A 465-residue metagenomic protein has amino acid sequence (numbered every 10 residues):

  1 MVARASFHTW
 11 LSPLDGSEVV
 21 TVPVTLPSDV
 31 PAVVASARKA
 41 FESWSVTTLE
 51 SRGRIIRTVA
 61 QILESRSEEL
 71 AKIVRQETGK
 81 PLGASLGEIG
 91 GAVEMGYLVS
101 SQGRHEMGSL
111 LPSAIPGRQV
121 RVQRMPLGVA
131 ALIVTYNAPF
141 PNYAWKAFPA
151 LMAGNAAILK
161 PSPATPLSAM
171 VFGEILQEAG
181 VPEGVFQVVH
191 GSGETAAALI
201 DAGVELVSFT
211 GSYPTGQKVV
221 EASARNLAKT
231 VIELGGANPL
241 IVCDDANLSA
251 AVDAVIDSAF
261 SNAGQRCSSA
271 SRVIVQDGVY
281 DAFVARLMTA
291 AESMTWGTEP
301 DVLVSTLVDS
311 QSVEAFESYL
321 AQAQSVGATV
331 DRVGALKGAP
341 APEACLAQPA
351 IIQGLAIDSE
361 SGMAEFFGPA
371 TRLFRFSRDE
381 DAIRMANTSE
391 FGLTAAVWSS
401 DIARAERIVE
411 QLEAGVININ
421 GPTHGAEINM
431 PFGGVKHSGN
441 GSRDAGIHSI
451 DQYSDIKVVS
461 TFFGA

Functional and structural regions predicted by a protein language model:
M1-R118: N-terminal Rossmann-like NAD(P)+-binding subdomain of aldehyde/semialdehyde dehydrogenases
A5-H8, A270, L393: Short loop/turn microsegments at loop-to-beta-strand junctions
G16, R52, V74, G96 (+9 more regions): Residue-level signal for inorganic ion chemistry
S17-T21, A339, L346-A465: Conserved C-terminal structural/oligomerization subdomain of aldehyde/semialdehyde dehydrogenase
V19-T25, A40-V46, L132, L240-C243 (+5 more regions): Short, well-ordered beta-strand elements within core beta-sheets of diverse protein domains
F41, S45, A60-S67, A71 (+18 more regions): Structural signal for hydrophobic packing residues in well-ordered secondary-structure cores of soluble enzyme domains
S109-A250, F376: Rossmann-like NAD(P) dinucleotide-binding subdomain of oxidoreductase/dehydrogenase enzymes
L206, P214-A356, I419: ALDH superfamily catalytic-core signature
